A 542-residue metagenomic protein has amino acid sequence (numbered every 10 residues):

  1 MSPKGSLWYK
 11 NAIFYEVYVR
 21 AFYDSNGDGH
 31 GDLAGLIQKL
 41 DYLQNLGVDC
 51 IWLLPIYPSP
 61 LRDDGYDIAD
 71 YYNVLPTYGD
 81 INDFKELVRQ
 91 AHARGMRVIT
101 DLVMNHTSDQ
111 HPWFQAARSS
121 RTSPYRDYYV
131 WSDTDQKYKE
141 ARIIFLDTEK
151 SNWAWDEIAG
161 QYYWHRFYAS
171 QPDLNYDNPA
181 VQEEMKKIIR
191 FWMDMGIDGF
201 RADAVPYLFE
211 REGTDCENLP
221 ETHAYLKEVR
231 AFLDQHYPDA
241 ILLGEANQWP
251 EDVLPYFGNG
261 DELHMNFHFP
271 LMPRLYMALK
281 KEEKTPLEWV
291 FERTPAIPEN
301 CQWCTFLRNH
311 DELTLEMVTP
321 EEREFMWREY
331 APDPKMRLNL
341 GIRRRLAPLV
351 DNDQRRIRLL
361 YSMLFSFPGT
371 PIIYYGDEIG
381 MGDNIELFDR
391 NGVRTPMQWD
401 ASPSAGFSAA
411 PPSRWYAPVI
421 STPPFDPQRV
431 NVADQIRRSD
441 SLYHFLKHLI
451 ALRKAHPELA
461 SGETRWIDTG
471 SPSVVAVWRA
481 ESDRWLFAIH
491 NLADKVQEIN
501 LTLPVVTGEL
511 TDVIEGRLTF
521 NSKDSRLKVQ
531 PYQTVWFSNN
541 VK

Functional and structural regions predicted by a protein language model:
M1-K542: Active-site and adjacent substrate-binding regions of carbohydrate-active enzymes
